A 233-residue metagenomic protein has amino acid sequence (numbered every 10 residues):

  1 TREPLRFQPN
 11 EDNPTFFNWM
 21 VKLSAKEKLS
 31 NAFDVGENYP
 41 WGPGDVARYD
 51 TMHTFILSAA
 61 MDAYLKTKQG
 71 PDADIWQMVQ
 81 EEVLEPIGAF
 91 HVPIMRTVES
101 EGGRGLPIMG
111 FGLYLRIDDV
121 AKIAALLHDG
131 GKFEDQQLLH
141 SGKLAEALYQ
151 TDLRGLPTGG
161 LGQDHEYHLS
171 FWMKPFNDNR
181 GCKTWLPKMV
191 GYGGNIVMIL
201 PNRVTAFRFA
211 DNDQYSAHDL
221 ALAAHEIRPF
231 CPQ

Functional and structural regions predicted by a protein language model:
T1, A47, L113-I117, K143-G162: Extended ligand-binding clefts on enzyme/binding-domain cores
T1-A89, D118-A121, L126-D129: Active-site-adjacent helix/loop patches that line small-molecule binding or acyl-intermediate pockets
P40-D50, G105-Y114, P187-G193: Solvent-exposed loop and edge beta-strand segments that line ligand/cofactor-binding and catalytic clefts
H53-D62, F111-K132, N195-D211: Active-site-proximal alpha-helical segments within enzyme catalytic domains
M78-Y149: Active-site-proximal binding-pocket segments
A89-E101, Y149-A210: Active-site Gly/Thr loop motif
G155, N179, S216-L222: Active-site-proximal helices and loops of the catalytic beta/alpha 8
A217-Q233: Short, gly/Ser/Thr-rich active-site loops of penicillin-recognizing serine hydrolases
